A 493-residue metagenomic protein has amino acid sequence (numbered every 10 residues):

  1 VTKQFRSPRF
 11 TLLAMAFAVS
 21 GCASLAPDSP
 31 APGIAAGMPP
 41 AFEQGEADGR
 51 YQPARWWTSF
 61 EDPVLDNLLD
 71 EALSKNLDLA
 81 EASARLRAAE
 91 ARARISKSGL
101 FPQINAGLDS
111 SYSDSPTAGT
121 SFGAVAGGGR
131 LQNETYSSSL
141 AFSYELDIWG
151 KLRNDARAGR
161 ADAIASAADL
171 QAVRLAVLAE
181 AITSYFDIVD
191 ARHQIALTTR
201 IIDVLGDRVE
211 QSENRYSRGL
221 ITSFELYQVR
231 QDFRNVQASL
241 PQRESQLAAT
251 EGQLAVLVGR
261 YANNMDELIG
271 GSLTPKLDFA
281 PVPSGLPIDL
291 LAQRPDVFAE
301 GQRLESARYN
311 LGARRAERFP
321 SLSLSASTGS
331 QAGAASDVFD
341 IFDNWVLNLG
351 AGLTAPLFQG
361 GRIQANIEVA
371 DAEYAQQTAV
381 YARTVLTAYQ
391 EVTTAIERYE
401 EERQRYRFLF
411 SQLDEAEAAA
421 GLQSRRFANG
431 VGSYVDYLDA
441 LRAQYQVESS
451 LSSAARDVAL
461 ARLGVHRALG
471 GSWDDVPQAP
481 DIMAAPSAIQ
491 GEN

Functional and structural regions predicted by a protein language model:
T2-S74, S121-G123, Y136, R160 (+4 more regions): Terminal intrinsically disordered/low-complexity segments used for targeting and assembly
A23-I182, L322-A326, N344, L357-I367 (+1 more regions): Short flexible linkers and secondary-structure junctions
L69, S137-A141, Y185, P287 (+2 more regions): Membrane-embedded beta-strand positions in outer-membrane beta-barrel channels/transporters
A80-E81, K97, L146-R174, F224 (+6 more regions): Sec/SRP-type N-terminal targeting helices
L152, A168-L286, R398, E402 (+3 more regions): Periplasmic alpha-helical coiled-coil/stalk elements that build and connect Gram-negative outer-membrane
Y216-L220, F427-V431, A468-S472: A short glycine-centered flexible hinge/capping loop motif at secondary-structure junctions
G219-T222, A388, A395, G430-Y434: Alpha-helical heptad-repeat coiled-coil segments that mediate oligomerization/polymerization in large
